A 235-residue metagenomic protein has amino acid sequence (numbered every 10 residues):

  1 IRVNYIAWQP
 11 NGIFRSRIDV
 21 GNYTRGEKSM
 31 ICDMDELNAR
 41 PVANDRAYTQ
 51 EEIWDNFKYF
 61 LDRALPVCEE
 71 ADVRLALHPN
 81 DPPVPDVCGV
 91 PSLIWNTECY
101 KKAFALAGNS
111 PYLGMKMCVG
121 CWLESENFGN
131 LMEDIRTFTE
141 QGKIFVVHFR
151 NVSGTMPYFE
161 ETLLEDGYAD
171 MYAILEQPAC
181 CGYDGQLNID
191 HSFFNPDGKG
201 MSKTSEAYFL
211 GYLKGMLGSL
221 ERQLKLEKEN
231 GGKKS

Functional and structural regions predicted by a protein language model:
I1-K58: Active-site-proximal, glycine-rich beta->alpha crossover segments in alpha/beta enzymes that shape flexible
Q9-N11, D81-P82, S192: Conserved beta-strand edge residues that scaffold enzyme active sites
M34-A39, Y59-D62, P66-E70, R74 (+1 more regions): Histidine-acidic metal/acid-base catalytic patches
